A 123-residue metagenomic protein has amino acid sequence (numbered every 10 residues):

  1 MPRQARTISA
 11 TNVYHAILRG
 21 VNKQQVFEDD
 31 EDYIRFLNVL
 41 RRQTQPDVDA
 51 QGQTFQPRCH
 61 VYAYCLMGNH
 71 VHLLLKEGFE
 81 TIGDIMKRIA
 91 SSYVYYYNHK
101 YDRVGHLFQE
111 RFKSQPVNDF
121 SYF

Functional and structural regions predicted by a protein language model:
M1-F123: Short catalytic/metal-binding and nucleic-acid-binding patches
